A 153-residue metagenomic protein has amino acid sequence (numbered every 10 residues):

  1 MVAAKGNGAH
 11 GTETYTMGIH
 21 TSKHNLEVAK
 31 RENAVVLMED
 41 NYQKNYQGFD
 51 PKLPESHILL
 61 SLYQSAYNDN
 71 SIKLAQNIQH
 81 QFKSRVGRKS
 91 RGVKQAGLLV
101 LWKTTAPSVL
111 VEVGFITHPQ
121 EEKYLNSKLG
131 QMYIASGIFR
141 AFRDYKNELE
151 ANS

Functional and structural regions predicted by a protein language model:
M1-S153: Active-site-proximal helix/loop segments of hydrolytic enzymes
